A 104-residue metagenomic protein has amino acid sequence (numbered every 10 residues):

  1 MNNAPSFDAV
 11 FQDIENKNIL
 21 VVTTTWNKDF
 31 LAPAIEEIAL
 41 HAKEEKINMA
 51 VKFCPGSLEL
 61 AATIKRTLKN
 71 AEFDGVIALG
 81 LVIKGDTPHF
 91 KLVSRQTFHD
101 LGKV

Functional and structural regions predicted by a protein language model:
M1-P5: Short gly/ser/thr-rich secondary-structure transition/capping motifs
V10-V51: Glycine-rich phosphate/diphosphate-binding loop of Rossmann-like nucleotide-binding domains
T25-W26, C54, L81-V82: Short, ordered loop/turn segments at secondary-structure junctions
K28-D29, E59, I83-K84: Short, active-site-adjacent cap segments at secondary-structure transitions
H41-A71: Active-site rim loops that border cofactor/substrate pockets in soluble metabolic enzymes
T63-L101: Glycine-rich phosphate-binding loop
